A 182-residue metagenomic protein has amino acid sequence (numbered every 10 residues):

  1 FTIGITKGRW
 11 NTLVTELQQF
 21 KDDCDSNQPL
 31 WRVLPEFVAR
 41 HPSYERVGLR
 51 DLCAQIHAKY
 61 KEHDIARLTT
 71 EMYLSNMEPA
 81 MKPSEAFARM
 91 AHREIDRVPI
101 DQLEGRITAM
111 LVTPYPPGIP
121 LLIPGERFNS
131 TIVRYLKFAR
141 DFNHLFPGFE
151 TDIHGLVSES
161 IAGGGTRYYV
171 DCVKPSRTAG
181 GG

Functional and structural regions predicted by a protein language model:
T2-G182: Non-catalytic terminal extensions of PLP-dependent enzymes
